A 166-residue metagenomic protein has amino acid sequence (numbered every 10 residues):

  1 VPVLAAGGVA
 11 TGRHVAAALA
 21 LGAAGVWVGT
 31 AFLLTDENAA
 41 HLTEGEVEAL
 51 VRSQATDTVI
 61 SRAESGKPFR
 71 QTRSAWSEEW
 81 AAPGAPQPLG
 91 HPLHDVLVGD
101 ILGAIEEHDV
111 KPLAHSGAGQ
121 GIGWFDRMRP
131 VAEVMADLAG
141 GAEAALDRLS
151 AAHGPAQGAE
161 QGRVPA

Functional and structural regions predicted by a protein language model:
P2-L4, A10-A166: Conserved active-site-proximal phosphate/metal-binding subdomains
